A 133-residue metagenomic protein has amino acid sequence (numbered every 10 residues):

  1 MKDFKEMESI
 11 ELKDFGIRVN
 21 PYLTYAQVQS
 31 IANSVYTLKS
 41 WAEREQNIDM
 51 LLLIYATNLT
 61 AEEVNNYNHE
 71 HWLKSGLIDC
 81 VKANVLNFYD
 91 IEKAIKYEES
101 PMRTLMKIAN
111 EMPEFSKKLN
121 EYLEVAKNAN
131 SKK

Functional and structural regions predicted by a protein language model:
M1-L38: N-terminal "first-domain core" detector
Y25-K133: Short, surface-exposed, charged amphipathic helix/loop patches that serve as local interaction elements
